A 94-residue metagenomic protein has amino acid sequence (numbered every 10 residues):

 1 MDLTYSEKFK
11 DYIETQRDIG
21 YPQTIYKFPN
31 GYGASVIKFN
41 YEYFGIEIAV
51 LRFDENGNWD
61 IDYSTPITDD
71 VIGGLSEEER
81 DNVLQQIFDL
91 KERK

Functional and structural regions predicted by a protein language model:
M1-K94: Catalytic phosphate/metal-binding cores of nucleic-acid and nucleotide-processing enzymes, i.e., regions that mediate
